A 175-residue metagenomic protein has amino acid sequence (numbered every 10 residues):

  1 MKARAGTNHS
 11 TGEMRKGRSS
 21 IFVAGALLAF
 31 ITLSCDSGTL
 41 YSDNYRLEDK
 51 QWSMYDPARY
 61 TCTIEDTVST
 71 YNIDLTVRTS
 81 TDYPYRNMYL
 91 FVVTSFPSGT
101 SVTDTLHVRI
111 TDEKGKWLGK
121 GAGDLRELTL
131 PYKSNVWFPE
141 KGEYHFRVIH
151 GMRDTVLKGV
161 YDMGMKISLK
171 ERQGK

Functional and structural regions predicted by a protein language model:
I31-S34: C-terminal motif of bacterial Sec signal peptides marking the signal peptidase cleavage site
D36-T39: Bacterial signal peptide processing site
D56-Y85: Post-signal-peptide N-terminal segment of Sec-exported extracytoplasmic proteins
V68-L75, V136-G151: Noncatalytic modules at the cell exterior or secretory-pathway interfaces, chiefly beta-strand-rich lectin/adhesion
T81-D82, E127-L128, W137, H150-K158: Short acidic/polar inter-strand loop motif in beta-rich domains
P84-L90, V160: Short coil-to-beta strand junction motifs in C2/discoidin
V108-I110, L118-Y132: A beta-strand/beta-hairpin structural motif
